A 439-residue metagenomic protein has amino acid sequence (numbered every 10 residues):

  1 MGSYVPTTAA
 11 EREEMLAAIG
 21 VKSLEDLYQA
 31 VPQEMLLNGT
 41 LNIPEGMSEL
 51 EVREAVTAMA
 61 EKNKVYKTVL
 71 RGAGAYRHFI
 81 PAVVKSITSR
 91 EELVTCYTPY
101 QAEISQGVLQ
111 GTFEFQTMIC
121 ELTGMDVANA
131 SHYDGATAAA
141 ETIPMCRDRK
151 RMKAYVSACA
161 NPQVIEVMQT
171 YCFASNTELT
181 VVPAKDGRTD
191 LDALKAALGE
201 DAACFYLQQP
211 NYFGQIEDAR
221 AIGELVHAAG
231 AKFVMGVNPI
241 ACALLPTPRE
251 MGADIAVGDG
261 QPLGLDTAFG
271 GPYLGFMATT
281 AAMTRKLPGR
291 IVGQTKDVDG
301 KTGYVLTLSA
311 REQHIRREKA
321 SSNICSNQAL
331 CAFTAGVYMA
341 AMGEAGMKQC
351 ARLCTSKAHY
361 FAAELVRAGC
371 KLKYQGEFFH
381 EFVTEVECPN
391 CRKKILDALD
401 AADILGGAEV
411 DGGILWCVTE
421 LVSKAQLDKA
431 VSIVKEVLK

Functional and structural regions predicted by a protein language model:
M1-E25, Q29-M35, T40: Compact, charge-rich alpha-helical regulatory domains located at protein termini
G2-V5, A17, N42-G46, S105 (+16 more regions): Hydrophobic alpha-helical scaffolding
V31-G39, Y66, K150, S175 (+5 more regions): Short acidic (Asp/Glu) and glycine-rich catalytic loops that position anionic groups and cofactors
L36-F113: N-terminal entrance/gating region of PLP-dependent enzymes' catalytic architecture
Y100-I104, C120-A140: Short loop-beta-helix segment that forms the pyridoxal 5′-phosphate
G107, T137-K301, A368-G369, K373 (+5 more regions): Conserved PLP-enzyme active-site core in the AAT-like
L263-A368, L372-Q375: Active-site C-terminal subdomain of aminotransferase-like
A345-A430: Conserved C-terminal alpha-helix-loop-beta "cap" of PLP-dependent enzymes that closes/shapes the active-site mouth
